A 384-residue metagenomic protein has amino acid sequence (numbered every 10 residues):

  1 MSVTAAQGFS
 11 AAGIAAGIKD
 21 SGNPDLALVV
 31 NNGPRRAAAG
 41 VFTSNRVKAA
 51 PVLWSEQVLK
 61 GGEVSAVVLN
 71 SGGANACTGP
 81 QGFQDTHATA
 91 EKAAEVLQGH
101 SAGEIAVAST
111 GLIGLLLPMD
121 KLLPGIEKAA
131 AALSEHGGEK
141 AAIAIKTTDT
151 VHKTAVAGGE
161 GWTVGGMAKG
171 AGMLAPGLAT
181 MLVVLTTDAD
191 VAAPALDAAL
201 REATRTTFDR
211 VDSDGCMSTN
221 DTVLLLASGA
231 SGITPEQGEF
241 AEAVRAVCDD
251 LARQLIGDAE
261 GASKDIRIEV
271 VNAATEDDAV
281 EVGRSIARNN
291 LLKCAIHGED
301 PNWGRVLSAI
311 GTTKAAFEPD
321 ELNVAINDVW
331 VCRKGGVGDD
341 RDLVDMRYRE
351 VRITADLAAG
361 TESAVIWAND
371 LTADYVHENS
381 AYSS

Functional and structural regions predicted by a protein language model:
M1-A88, A94-S384: A structural signal for small-residue-enriched, beta-sheet-centric alpha/beta enzyme cores and oligomeric scaffold folds
